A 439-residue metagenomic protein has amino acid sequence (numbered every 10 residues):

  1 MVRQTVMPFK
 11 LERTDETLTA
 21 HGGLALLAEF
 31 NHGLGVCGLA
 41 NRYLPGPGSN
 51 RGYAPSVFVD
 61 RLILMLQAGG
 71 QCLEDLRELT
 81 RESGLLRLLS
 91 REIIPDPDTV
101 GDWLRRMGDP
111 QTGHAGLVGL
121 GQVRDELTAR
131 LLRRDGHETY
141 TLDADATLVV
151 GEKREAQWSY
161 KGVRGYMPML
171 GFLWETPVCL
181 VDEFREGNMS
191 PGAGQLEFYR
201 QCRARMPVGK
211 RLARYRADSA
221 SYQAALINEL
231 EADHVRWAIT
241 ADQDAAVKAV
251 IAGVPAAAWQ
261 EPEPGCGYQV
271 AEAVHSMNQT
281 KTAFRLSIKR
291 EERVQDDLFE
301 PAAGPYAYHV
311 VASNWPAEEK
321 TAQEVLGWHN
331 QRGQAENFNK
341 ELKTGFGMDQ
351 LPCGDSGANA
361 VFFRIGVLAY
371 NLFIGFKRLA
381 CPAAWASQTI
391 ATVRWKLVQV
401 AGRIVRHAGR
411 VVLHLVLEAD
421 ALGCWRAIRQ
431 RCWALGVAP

Functional and structural regions predicted by a protein language model:
M1-F9, R13, R236-T344, A427-P439: An anionic, glycine-rich sequence signature occurring as long contiguous blocks
M1-M189, L196-V208, L230, V400-P439: Dynamic "connector" segments at or just before major functional cores
T17-L18, G48-V57, P301-A302, C353-F363: Structural motif
F30, L76, A322-F376: Short amphipathic alpha-helical "interface-anchor" segments enriched in bulky aromatics
F30, R61-L62, L76, I94-D96 (+9 more regions): Short, conserved catalytic/metal-binding motifs centered on acidic residues
Y215-Q223, Q243-A246, G357: Acidic, metal-coordinating catalytic cores used for nucleic-acid/nucleotide bond scission and strand-transfer chemistry
I227-R236: Short, surface-exposed basic-aromatic patches at helix termini and helix-loop junctions that form
M348-A421: Basic, amphipathic alpha-helical segments enriched in Lys/Arg and hydrophobic/aromatic residues
